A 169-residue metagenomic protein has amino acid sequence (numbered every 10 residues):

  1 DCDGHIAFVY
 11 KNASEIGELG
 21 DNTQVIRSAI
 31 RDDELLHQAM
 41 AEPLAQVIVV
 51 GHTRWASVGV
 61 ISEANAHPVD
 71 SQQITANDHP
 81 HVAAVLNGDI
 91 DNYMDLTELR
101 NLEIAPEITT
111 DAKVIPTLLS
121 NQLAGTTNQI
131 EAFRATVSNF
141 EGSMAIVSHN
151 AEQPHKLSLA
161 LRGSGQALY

Functional and structural regions predicted by a protein language model:
D1-Y169: Conserved short alpha-helical segments that host acidic/polar catalytic motifs at enzyme active sites
